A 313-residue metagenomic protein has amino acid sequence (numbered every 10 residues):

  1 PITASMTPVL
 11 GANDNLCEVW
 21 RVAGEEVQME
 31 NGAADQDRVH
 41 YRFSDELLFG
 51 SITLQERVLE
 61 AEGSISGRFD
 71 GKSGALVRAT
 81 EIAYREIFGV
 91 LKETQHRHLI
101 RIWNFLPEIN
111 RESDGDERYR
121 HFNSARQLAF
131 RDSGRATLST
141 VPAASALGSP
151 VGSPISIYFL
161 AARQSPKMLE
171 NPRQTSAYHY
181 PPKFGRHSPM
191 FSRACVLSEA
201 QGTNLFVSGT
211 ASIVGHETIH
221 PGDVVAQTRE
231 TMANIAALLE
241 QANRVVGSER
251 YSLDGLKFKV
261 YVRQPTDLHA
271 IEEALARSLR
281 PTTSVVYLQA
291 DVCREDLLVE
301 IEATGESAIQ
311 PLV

Functional and structural regions predicted by a protein language model:
P1-V313: N-terminal presequence-like segments and the immediate start of the first folded domain
